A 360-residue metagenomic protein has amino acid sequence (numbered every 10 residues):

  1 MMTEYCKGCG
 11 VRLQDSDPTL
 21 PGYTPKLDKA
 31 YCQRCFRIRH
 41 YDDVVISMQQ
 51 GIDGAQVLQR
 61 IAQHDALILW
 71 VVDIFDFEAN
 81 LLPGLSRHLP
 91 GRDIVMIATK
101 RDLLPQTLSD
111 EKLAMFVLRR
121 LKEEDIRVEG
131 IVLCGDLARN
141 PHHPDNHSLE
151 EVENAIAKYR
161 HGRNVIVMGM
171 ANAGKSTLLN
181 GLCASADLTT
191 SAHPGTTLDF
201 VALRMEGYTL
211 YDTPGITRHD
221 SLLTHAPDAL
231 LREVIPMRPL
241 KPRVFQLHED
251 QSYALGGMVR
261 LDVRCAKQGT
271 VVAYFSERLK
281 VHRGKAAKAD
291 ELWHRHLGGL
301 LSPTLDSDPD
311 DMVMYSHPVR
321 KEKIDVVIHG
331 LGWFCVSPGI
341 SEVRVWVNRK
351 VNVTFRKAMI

Functional and structural regions predicted by a protein language model:
M2-I68, R92-V95, R101, P105 (+1 more regions): Helix-rich effector regions associated with P-loop NTPase G domains
I68-F77: Short, glycine-rich nucleotide/cofactor-binding loops
F77, A138-R139, G195-L198: Short acidic loop-to-helix transition motifs that present clustered carboxylates
A79-D93: Histidine-anchored nucleotide/phosphate-binding helix
A79-L82, Q106-E111, D220-L223: Conserved ATPase-coupling elements of RecA-like P-loop NTPase cores
V95, L103-A171, A184-D187: Canonical P-loop GTPase G-domain recognition
K175: Conserved lysine of the Walker
